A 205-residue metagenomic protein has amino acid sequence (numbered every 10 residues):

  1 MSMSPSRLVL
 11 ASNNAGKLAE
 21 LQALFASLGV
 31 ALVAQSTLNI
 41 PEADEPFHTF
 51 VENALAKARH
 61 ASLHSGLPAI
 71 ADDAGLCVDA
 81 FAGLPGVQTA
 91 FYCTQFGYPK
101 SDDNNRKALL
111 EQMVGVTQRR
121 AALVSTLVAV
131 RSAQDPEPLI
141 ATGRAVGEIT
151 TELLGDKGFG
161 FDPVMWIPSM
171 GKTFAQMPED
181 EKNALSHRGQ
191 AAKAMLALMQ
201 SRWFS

Functional and structural regions predicted by a protein language model:
M3-V9, A15-V33, T37-S205: Anionic-ligand binding patches
